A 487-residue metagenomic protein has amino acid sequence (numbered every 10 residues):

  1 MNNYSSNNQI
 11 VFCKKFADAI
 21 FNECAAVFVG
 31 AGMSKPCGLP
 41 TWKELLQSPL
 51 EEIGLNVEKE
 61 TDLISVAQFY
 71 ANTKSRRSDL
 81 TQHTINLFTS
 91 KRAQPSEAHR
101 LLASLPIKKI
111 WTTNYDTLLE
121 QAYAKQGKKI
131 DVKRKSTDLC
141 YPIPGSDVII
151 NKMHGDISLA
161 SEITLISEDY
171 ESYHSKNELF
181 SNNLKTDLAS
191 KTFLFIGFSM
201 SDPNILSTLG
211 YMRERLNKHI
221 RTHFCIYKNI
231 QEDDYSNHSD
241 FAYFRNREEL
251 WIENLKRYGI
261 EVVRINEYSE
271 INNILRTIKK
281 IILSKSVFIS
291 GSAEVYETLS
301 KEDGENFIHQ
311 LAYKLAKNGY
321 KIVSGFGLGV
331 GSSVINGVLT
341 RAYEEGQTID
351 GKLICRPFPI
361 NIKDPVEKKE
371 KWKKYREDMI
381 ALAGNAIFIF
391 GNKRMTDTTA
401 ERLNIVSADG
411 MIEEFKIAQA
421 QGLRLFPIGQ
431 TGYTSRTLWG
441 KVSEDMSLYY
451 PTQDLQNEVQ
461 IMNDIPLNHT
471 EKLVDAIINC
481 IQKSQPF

Functional and structural regions predicted by a protein language model:
M1-K280: Conserved catalytic-core helix/loop/strand module for nucleotide-ribose chemistry
A25-A26, K108-I110, K191-L194, H219-Y227 (+5 more regions): Hydrophobic beta-strand segments of well-ordered beta-sheets in folded domains
V29-A31, H154-G155, Y227-N229, S286-E294 (+2 more regions): Short loop/turn segments at strand-loop or loop-helix junctions that form parts of catalytic or ligand-binding pockets
S34, T112, S292, S324-G325: Short linear Ser/Thr-Pro motifs
R264-S290, D464, E471-P486: SAM-dependent methyltransferases
V295-Q485: Acidic/glycine-enriched connector segments
